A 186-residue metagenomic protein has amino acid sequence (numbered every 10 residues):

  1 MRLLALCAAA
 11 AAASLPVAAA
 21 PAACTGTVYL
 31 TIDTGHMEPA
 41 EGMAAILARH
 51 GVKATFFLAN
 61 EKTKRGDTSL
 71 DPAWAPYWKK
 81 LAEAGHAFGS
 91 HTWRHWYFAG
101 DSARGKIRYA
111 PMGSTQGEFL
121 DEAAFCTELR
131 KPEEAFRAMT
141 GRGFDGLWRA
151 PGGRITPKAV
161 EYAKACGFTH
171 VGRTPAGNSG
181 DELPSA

Functional and structural regions predicted by a protein language model:
A5-S14: Bacterial N-terminal signal peptides
A20-G105, G113, E128-G146, A150: Active-site beta->alpha N-cap acidic-glycine motif
G100-R108, E182-S185: Histidine/acidic-residue-rich catalytic or RNA/ligand-binding cores of hydrolases and nuclease-related proteins
G113-A124: A short acidic, glycine-rich active-site loop that binds or catalyzes chemistry on phosphate/adenosine moieties
R154-A186: His/Asp/Glu-enriched short active-site or ligand-binding loop at hydrolase and phosphoryl-transfer sites
